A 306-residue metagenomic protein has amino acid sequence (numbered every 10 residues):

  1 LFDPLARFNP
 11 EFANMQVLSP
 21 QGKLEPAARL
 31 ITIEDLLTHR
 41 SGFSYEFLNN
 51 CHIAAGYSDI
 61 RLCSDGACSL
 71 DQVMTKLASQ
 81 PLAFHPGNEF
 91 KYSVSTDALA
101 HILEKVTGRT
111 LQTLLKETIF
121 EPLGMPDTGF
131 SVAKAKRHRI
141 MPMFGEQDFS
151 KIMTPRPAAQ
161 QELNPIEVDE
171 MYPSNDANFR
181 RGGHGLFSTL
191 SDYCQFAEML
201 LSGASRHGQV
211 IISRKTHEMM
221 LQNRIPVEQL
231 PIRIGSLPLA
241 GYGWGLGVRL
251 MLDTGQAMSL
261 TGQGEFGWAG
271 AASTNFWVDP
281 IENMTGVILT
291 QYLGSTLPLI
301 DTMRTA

Functional and structural regions predicted by a protein language model:
R7-L260: Short, surface-exposed loop or secondary-structure junction motifs that flank catalytic or metal-binding residues
R249-L250, W277-D279: Short, well-ordered beta-strand micro-motif
G267: Short, structured beta-strand/loop micro-motifs enriched in basic residues and often containing a Trp
G270-A272: Short, small/polar residue-rich loop motifs at catalytic or cofactor-binding pockets
F276-W277, N283-Y292: Short, well-ordered beta-strand elements
Y292-A306: Generic C-terminus detector
